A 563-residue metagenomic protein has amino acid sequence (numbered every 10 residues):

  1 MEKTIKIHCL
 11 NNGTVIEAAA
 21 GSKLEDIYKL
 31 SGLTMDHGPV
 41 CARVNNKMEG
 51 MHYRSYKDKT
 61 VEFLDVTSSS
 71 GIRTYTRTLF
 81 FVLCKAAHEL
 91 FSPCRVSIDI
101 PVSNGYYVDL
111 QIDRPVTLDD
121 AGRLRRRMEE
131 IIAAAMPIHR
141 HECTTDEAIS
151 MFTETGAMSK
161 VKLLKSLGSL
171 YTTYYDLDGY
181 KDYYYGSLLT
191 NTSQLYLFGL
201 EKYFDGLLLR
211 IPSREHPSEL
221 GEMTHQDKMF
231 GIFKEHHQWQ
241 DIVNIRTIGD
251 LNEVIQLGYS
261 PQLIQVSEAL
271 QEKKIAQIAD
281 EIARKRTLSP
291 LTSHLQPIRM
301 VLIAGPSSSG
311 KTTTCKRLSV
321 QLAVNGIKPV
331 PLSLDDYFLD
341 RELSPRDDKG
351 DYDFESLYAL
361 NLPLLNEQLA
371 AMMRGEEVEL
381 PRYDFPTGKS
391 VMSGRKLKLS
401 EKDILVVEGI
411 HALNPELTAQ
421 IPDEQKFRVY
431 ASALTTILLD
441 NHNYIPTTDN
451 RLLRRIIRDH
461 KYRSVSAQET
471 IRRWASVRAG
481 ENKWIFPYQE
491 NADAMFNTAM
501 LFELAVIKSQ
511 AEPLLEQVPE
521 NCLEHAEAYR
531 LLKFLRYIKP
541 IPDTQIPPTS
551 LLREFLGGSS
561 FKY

Functional and structural regions predicted by a protein language model:
Y53-I72, R95-K274, I278, A283-R286: Auxiliary tRNA-acceptor-end handling modules of aminoacyl-tRNA synthetases
R286, T418-Y563: Conserved NTP phosphate-binding and transfer environment spanning the P-loop NTPase/kinase superfamily
V301-I303: Hydrophobic anchor at the beta1->P-loop junction of P-loop NTPases
K311: Conserved lysine of the Walker
T314, L318: Hydrophobic positions on the alpha1 helix immediately C-terminal to the Walker A/P-loop
V324-E342: Short beta-strand-centered segment that lines the nucleotide-binding/catalytic pocket of NTP-utilizing
L339, L343-P386: Conserved nucleotide-sensing/catalytic segment adjacent to the nucleotide-binding pocket in NTP-handling enzymes
N366-E424, W474-Y488: Glycine-rich phosphate-binding loop used to anchor ATP phosphates in small-molecule kinases, encompassing both
